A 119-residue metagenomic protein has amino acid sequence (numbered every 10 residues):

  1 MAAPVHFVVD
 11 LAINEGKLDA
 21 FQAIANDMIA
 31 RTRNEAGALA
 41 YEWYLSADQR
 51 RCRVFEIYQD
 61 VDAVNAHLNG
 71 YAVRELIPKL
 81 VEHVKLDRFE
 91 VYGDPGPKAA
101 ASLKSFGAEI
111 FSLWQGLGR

Functional and structural regions predicted by a protein language model:
M1-C52, Q59-N69, E82-R119: Short S/T/G/P-rich N-terminal loop/turn motif that feeds into the first structured element of a domain
